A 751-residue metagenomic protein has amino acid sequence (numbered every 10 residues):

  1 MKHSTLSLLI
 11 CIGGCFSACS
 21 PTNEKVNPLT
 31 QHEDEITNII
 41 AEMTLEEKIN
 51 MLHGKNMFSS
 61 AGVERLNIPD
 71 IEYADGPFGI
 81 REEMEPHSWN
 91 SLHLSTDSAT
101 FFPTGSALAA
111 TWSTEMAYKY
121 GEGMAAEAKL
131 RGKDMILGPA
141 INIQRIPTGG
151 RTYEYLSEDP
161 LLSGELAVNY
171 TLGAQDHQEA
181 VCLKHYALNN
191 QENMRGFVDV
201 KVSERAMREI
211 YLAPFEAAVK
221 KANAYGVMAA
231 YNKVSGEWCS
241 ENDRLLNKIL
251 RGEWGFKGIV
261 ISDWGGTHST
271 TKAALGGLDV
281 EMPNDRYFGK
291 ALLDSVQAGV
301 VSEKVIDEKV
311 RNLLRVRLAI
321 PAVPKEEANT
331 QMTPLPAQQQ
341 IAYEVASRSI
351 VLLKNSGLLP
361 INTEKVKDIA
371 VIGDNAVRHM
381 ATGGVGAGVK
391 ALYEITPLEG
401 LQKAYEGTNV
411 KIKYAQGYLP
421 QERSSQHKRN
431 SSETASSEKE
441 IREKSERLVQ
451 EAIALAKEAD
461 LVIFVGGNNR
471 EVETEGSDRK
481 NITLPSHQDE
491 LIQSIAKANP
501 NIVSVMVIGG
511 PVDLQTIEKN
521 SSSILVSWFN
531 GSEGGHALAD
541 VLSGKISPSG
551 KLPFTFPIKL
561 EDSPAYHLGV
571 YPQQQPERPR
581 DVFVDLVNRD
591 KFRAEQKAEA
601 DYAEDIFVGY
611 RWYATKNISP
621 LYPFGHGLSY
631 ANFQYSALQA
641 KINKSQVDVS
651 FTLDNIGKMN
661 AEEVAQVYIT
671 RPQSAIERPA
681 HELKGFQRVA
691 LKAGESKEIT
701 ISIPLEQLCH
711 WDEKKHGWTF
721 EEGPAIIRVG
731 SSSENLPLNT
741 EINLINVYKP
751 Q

Functional and structural regions predicted by a protein language model:
M1-L6: Bacterial N-terminal signal peptides that target proteins for export
S7-C15: Bacterial N-terminal signal peptides
F16-E713, G717-E734, K749-P750: Glycoside hydrolase catalytic-domain context in secreted enzymes
N735-Q751: Short beta-strand elements
